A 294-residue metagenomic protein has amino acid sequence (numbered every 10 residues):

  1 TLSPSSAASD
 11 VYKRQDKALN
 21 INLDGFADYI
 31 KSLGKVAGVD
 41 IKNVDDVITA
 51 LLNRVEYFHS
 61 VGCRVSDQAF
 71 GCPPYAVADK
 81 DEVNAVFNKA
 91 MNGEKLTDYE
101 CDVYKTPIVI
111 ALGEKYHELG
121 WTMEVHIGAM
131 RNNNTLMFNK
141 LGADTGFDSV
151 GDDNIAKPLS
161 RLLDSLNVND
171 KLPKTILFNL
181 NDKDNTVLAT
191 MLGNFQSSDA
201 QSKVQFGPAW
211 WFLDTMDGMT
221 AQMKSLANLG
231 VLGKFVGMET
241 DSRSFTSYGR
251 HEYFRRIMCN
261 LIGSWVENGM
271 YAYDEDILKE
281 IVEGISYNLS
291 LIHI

Functional and structural regions predicted by a protein language model:
T1-A8, Y12, I292-H293: Single conserved hydrophobic/aromatic residue that forms the stacking wall/gate of nucleotide- or nucleobase-binding
S9-T122, I127-V150, S165, F235 (+2 more regions): Extended, charged catalytic domains and RNA/DNA-binding interfaces, predominantly in divalent-metal-using enzymes
E56-S60, N167, Q196-D199, L226-N228: Acidic (Asp/Glu)-rich catalytic clusters
A76, N133-G142, D184-G193, M216-M223 (+1 more regions): Histidine/acidic-residue-rich catalytic or RNA/ligand-binding cores of hydrolases and nuclease-related proteins
E124-G128, I176-L180, F206-A209, L232-R250: Short acidic/histidine-rich active-site segments
T175-N185, A209-G218: Extended C-terminal subregions enriched in glycine
S202-T215, M219-Q222, L226, F235-M238 (+1 more regions): Generic long, charged, amphipathic alpha-helical segments
L232-K234, G249-I292: Mid-to-C-terminal alpha-helical segments outside catalytic/metal-binding sites
